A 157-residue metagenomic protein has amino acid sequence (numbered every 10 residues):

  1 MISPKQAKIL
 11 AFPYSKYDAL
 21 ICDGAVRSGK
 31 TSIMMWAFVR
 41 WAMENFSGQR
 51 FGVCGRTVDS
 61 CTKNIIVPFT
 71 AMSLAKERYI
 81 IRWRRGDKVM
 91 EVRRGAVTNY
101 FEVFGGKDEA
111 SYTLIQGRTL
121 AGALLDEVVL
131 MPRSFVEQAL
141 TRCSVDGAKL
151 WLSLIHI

Functional and structural regions predicted by a protein language model:
M1-I155: Phosphate/NTP-binding elements of NTP-utilizing enzymes
